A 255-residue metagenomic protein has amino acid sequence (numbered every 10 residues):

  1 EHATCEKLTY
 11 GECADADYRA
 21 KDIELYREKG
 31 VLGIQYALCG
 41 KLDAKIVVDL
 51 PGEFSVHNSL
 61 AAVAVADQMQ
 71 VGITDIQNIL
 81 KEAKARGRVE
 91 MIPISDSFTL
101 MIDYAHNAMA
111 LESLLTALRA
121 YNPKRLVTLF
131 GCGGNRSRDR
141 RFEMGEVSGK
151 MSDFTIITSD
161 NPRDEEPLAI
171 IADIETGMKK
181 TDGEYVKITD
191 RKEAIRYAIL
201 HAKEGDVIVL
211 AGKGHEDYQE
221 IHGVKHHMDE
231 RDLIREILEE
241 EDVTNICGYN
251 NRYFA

Functional and structural regions predicted by a protein language model:
E1-K45, A85-R88, I92: Extended acidic/charged loop-beta regions that coordinate divalent cations and stabilize anionic phosphate/carboxylate
A3-C5, A14, K41, G52 (+1 more regions): ATP-dependent carboxylate-amine ligase
K45-E53: A short glycine/serine-rich beta->alpha loop
